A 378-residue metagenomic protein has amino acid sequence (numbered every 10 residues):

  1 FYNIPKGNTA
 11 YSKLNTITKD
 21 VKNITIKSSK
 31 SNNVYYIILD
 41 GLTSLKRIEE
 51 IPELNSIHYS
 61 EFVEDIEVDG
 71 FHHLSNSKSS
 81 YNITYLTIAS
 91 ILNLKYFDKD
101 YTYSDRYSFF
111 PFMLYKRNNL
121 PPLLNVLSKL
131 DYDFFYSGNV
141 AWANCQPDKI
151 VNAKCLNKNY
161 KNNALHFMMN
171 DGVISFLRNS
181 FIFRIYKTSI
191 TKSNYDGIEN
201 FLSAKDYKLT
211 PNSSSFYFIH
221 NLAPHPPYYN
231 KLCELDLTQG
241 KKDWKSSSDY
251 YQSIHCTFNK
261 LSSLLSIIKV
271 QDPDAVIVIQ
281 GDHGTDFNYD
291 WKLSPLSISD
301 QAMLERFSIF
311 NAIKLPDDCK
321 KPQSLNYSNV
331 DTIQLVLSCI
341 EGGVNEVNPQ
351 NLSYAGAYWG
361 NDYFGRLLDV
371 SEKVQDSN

Functional and structural regions predicted by a protein language model:
F1-N378: Catalytic domains that recognize anionic headgroups
